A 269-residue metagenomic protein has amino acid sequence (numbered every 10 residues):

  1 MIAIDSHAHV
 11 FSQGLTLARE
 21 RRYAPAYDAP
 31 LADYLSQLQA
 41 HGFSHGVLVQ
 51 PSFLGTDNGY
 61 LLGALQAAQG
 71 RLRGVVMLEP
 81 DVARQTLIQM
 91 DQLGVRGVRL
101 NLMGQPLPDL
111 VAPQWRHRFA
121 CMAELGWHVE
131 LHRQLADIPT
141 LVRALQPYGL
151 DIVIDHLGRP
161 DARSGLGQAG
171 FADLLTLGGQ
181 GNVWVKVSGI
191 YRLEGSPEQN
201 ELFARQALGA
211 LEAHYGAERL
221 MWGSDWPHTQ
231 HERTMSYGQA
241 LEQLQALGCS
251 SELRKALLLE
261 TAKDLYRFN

Functional and structural regions predicted by a protein language model:
M1-I2, Y27-H45, A210, Y215-M221 (+1 more regions): Mid-to-C-terminal alpha-helical segments outside catalytic/metal-binding sites
M1-T56, Y60, D91: An N-terminally biased module of ancient metal coordination in phosphate/nucleic-acid-related enzymes
I2-H9, P113, R118, V153 (+1 more regions): A generic "structured core" feature
I4-A8, G46-V49, L72-V76, V98-L100 (+4 more regions): Hydrophobic faces of well-ordered beta-strands that scaffold small-molecule active sites in alpha/beta enzyme cores
H7, L38, L61, M90 (+7 more regions): Conserved, mostly hydrophobic/aromatic
G55-A136, R143, S164, K186 (+2 more regions): Active-site gating/metal-coordination segments in enzymes
N58-L72, A204-A213, S236-L247: Short, electropositive alpha-helical surface patch
V111-M221: Catalytic pocket-lining loop regions of alpha/beta-barrel enzymes, especially the amidohydrolase/enolase/GH5 lineages
